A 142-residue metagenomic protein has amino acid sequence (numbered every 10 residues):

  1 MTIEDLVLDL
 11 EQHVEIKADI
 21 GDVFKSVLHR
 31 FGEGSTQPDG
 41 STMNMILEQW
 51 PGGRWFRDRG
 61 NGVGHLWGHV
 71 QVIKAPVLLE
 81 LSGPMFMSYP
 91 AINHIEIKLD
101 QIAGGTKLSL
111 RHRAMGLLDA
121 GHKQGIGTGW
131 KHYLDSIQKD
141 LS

Functional and structural regions predicted by a protein language model:
M1-E11: Short acidic N-proximal helix/loop "leader" segments that mark the beginning of a domain or an inter-domain linker
E11-Q12, A18, H29-L66, P76: Short beta-edge strand/loop motif at the mouth of beta-sheet-based domains
V27, G83, W130-K131: Tryptophan-centric aromatic hotspots in well-structured domains and transmembrane helices
L28-H29, D135: Solvent-exposed alpha-helix faces
M45-I46, F56, G60-A103, R113-G116: Hydrophobic-ligand binding "helix-grip"
L108-H112: Short, well-ordered beta-strand elements
A114-S142: A conserved amphipathic terminal alpha-helix motif
